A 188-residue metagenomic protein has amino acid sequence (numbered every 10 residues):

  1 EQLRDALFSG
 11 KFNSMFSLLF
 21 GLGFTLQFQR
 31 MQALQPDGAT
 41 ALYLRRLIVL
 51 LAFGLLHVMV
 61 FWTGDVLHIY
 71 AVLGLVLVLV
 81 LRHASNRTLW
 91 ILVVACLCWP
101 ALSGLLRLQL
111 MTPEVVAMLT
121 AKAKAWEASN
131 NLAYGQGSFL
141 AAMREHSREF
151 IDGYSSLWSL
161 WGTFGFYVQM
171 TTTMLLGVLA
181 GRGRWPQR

Functional and structural regions predicted by a protein language model:
E1-Q27: N-terminal signal-anchor module of multipass membrane proteins
Q2-F8, S85, Y154-W161, R188: Membrane-interfacial loop-to-transmembrane-helix junctions in polytopic alpha-helical membrane proteins
L7-K11, L51, W62, F166: Hydrophobic transmembrane-helix microenvironments that flank and shape a buried ionizable site
F12-L19, T63-L75, V168-T172: Membrane-embedded alpha-helical segments of multi-pass membrane proteins, especially the transmembrane helices
L19-L22, L26, G74, V78 (+1 more regions): Transmembrane alpha-helix boundary and packing residues in multipass membrane permease domains and related
L26-R107: Internal alpha-helical transmembrane segments
V94-L176: Long hydrophobic alpha-helical segments that form multi-pass transmembrane helix bundles in integral membrane proteins
V178-R188: Hydrophobic, small-residue-rich membrane helices and short re-entrant helix-turn-helix hairpins that build
